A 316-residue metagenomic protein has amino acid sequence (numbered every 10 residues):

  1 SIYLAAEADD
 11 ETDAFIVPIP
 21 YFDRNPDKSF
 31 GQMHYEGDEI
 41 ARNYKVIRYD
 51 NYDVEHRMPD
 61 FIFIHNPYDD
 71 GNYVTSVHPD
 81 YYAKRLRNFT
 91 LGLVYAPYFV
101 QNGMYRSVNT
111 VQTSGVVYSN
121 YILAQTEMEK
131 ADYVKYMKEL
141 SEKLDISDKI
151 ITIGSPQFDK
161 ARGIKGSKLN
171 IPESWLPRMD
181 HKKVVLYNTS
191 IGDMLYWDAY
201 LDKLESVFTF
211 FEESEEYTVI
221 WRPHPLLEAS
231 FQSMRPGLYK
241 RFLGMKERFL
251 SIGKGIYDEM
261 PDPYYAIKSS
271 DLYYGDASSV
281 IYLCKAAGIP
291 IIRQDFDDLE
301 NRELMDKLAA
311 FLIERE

Functional and structural regions predicted by a protein language model:
S1-R162: Active-site and donor-binding regions of nucleotide-sugar-utilizing enzymes
I2, F30-E36, S76-Y81, A199-F210 (+1 more regions): Well-ordered, non-membrane alpha-helical segments in soluble/globular domains
D9-F15, S214-V219, G255: A generic structural motif
R57-I62, N120, K183, S270-D271 (+1 more regions): Conserved acidic residues
P156-F242: Conserved catalytic-core segment of nucleotide-activated headgroup transferases in glycan assembly
R235-E259: Nucleotide-activated donor-binding/catalytic signature segment of Leloir-type glycosyltransferases, i.e., the conserved
E259-E303: A donor-sugar binding/catalytic signature common to diverse glycosyltransferases and related nucleotide-sugar
R302-E316: Leloir-type glycosyltransferase catalytic cores
